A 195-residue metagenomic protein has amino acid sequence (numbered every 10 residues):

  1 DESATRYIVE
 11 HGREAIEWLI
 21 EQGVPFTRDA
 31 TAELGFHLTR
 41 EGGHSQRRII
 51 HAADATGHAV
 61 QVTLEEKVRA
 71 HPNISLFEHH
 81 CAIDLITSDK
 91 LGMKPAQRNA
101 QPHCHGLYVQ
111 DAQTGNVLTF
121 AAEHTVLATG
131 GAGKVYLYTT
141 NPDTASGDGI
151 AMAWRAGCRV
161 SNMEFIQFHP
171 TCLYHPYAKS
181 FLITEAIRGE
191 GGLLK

Functional and structural regions predicted by a protein language model:
D1, G12-R13, G42-Q46, Q61 (+2 more regions): Alpha-helix initiation and N-capping motif
D1-H37: Rossmann-like flavin
D1-I8, I49, A53, G57: Short secondary-structure transition/capping motifs
F26, F36, E41-H44, D84: Catalytic phosphate-handling regions of large nucleic-acid enzymes and associated NTPases
R28-A30, L34, A53-K195: Residues forming the flavin
T39-R48, T129-G133: Gly-rich Lys/Arg/Thr-decorated short loops/hinges at beta-loop-alpha junctions or inter-strand turns that position
